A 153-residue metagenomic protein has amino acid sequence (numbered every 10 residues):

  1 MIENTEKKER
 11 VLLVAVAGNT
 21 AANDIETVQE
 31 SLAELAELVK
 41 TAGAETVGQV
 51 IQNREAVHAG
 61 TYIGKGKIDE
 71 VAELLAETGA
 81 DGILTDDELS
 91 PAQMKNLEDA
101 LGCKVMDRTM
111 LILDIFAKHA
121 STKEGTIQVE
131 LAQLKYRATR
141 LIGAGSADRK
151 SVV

Functional and structural regions predicted by a protein language model:
M1-R108, I112-D114: N-terminal accessory targeting/assembly segments
I25, Q29, E124, Q128-L131: Generic detection of long, well-ordered alpha-helical segments
M110-V129: Short alpha-helix plus adjacent loop in nuclease-associated cores
I127-L141: Amphipathic alpha-helical coiled-coil segments
L141-R149: Proline-centered turn/helix-capping motifs that create local helix->coil transitions or kinks
V152-V153: Conserved small/polar residues in nucleotide/adenosyl-binding loops
